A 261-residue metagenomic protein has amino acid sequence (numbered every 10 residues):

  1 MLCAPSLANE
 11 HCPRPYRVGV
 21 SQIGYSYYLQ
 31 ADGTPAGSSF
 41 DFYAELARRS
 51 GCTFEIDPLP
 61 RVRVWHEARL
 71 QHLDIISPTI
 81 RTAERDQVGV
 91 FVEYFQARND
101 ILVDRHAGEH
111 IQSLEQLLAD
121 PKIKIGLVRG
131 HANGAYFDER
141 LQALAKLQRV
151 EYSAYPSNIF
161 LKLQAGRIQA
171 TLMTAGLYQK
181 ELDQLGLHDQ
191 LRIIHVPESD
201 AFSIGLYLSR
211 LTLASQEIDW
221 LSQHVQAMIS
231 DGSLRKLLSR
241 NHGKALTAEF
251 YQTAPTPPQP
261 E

Functional and structural regions predicted by a protein language model:
A8-Q87, Y152, L221, M228-D231 (+1 more regions): Extracytoplasmic small-molecule ligand-binding "clamshell" domains of the periplasmic binding protein/Venus flytrap
H11-L29, L114-N133: Short loop->beta-strand "edge-of-pocket" segments that line small-molecule binding or catalytic clefts across diverse
V20-G24, A97-D100, G186-S222, A245-E261: Periplasmic-binding protein-like
G37-S50, G108, E115-I123, H131 (+1 more regions): Extended ligand-binding regions for polar small-molecule ligands
Y43-S50, V92, A119-P121, R129-S153 (+3 more regions): Ligand-binding cleft/hinge of the Venus flytrap
A44, I56-A119, G130-N133, V196-E198: Acidic, polar ligand-binding/catalytic clefts
R49, V62-D74, Q116, P156-L177 (+1 more regions): Short helices/loops that flank or line small-molecule/ion binding pockets
R63-H66, T79-Q87, Q169-D200: A ligand-binding cleft/hinge motif common to bilobed small-molecule-binding domains
